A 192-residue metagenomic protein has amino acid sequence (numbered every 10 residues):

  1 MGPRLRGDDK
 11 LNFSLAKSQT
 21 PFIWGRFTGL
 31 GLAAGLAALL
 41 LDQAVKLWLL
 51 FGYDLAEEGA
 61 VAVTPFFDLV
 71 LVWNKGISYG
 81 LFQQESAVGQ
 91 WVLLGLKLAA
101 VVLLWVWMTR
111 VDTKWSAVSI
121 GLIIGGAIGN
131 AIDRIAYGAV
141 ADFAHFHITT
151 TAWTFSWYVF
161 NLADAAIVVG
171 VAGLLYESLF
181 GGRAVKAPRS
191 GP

Functional and structural regions predicted by a protein language model:
M1-G2, G7-D8: A cross-taxon signal for low-complexity, glycine/charged-rich
D8-P192: Alpha-helical transmembrane bundles and membrane-interface segments of multipass inner-membrane proteins
